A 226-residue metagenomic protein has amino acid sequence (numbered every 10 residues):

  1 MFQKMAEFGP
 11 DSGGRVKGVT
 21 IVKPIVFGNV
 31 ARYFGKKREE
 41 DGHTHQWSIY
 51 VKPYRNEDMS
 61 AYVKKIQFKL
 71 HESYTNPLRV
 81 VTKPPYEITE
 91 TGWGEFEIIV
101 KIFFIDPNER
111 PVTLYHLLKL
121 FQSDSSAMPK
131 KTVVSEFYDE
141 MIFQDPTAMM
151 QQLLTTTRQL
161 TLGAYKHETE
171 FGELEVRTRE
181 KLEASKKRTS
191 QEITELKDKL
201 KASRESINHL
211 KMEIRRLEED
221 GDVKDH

Functional and structural regions predicted by a protein language model:
F2-D41: N-terminal leader/pro-regions and domain N-caps
K4, K17, K23, K36-K37 (+13 more regions): Context-gated lysine
V26, H43-H45, P77, V81 (+3 more regions): Residue-level signal for well-ordered alpha-helical segments
F27-D145: Compact, well-ordered interaction domains used in eukaryotic information-processing assemblies
S125-H226: Intrinsically disordered, low-complexity acidic regions
